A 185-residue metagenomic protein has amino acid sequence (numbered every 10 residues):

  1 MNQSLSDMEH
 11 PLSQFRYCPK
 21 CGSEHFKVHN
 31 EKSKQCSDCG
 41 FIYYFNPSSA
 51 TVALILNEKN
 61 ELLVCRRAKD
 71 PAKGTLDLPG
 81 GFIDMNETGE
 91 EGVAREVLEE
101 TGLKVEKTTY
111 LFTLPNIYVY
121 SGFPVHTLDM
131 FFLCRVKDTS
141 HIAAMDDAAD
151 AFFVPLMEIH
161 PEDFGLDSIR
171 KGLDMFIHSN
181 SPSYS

Functional and structural regions predicted by a protein language model:
M1-Q14, S140-S185: Nudix hydrolase/Nudix homology domain
D7-M8, N57-E99: Conserved Nudix-box catalytic region and its N-terminal flanking loop in Nudix hydrolases and closely related
P11-F15, K32, S49: Short metal-coordination and nucleic-acid-contact micro-motifs, chiefly zinc-binding Cys/His arrays
C18-C21, C36-C39: Short cysteine-rich clusters marking metal-coordination/redox-active sites
F26-K27, Y44: Short functional micro-motifs and their immediate structural scaffolds
K27-S33: Short linker/helix segments within small regulatory modules
D38-L62, F82: Conserved N-terminal beta-strand and adjoining loop/helix that marks the start of the Nudix/MutT-like hydrolase domain
F112-S140: Active-site-adjacent beta-strand/loop module that shapes the phosphate/pyrophosphate-binding cleft
